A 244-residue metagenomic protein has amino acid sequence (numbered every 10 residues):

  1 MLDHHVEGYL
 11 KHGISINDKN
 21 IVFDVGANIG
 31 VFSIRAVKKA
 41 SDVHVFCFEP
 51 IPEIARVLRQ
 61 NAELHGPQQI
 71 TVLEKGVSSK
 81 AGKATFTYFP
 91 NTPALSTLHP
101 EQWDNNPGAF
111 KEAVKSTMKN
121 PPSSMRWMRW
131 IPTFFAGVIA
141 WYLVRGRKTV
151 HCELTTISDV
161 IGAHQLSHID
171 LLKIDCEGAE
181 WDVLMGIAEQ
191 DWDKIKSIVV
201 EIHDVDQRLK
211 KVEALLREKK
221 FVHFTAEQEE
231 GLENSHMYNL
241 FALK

Functional and structural regions predicted by a protein language model:
M1-K244: Phosphate/nucleotide-binding beta-alpha loop and adjacent structural elements of enzyme active sites
